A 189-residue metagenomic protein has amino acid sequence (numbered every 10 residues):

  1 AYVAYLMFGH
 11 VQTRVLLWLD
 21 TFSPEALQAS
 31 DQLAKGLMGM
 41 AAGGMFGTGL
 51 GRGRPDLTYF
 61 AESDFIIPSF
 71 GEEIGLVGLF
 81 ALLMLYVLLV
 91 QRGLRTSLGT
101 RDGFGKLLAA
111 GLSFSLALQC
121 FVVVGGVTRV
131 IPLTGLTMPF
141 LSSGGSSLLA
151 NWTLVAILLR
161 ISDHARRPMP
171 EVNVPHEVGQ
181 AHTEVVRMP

Functional and structural regions predicted by a protein language model:
A1-H10, L118-G125, L148: Juxtamembrane membrane-interface segments at transmembrane alpha-helix termini
A1-L82, R101-L108: Hydrophobic, glycine- and aromatic-enriched re-entrant/interface helices and adjoining loop segments
Y5, V87-S97, L158-R166: Structural signal for the C-terminal ends of transmembrane alpha-helices and the immediately following loop
V11, L94-R101, T134, A165-P170: Membrane-interfacial segments
L57-T58, S69-E72, L112-L116, F140-S147: Transmembrane helix-bundle signature of multi-pass membrane transporters/permeases
V77-L88, A110, F114-F121, L149 (+1 more regions): Lipid-exposed faces of alpha-helical membrane segments in multi-pass integral membrane proteins
T96-G135, L141: Loop-to-helix entry and N-terminal half of a specific, functionally important transmembrane alpha helix in multi-pass
V122-P189: A juxtamembrane structural motif centered on a specific transmembrane helix
